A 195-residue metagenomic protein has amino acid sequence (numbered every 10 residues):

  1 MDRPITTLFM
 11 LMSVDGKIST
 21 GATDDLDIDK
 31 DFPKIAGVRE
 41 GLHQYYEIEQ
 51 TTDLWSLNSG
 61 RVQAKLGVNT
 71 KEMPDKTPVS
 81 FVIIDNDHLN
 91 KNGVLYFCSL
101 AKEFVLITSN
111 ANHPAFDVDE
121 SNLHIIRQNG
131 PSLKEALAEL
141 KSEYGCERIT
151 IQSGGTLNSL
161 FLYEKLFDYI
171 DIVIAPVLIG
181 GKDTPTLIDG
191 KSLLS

Functional and structural regions predicted by a protein language model:
M1-S195: Enzymes that bind and transform nitrogen-containing heteroaromatic metabolites
